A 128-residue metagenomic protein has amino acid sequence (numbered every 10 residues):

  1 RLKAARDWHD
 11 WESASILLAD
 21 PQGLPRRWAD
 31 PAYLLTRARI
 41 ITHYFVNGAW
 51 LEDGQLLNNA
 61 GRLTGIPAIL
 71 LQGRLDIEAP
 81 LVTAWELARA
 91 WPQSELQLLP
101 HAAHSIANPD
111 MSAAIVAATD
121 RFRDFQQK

Functional and structural regions predicted by a protein language model:
R1-N59, I66: Alpha/beta-hydrolase
I41, D76, L87: Hydrophobic, well-ordered secondary-structure elements that form the walls of internal hydrophobic environments
E52, I77-T83: Conserved alpha/beta-hydrolase "acid-adjacent" motif
L57-A60, A84, T119: Short amphipathic alpha-helical segments and helix-helix/interface helices
G61-G65, A90-W91: Short, conserved loop/helix-junction motifs that constitute active-site signature segments in enzyme catalytic cores
L63-T64, L70-Q72, D76: Short beta-strand/loop motif that positions the catalytic acidic residue of the alpha/beta-hydrolase fold
L81-S94: Active-site-adjacent alpha-helix of alpha/beta-hydrolase-fold enzymes
S94-K128: Catalytic active-site module of serine/aspartate enzymes centered on a nucleophile-bearing elbow/loop
